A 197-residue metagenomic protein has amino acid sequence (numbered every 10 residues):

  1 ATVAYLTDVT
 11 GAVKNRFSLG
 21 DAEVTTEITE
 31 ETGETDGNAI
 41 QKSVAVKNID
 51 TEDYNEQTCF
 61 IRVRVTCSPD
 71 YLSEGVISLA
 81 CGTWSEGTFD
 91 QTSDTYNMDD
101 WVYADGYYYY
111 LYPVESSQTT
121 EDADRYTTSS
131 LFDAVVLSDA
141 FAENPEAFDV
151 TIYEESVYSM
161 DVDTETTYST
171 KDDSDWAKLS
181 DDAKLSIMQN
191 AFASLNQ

Functional and structural regions predicted by a protein language model:
Y5-Q197: Surface-exposed, hydrophilic segments of mature proteins
